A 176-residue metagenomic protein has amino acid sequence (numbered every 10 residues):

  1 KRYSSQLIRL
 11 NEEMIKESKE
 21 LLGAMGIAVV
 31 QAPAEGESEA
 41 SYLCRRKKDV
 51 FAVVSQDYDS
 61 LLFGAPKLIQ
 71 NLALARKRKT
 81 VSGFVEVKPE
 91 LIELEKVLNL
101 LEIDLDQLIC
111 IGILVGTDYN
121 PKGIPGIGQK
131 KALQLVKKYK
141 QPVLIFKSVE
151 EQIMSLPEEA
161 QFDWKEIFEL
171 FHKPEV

Functional and structural regions predicted by a protein language model:
K1-R46, F51, P66-L68, L74: Noncatalytic, basic helical substrate-engagement surface that gates or grips nucleic-acid strands
Q31, F63-G64, L72, V81 (+3 more regions): Intrinsically disordered, low-complexity regions enriched in proline, serine, glycine and charged residues
Y42-L43, S60, I111, L135: Hydrophobic/aromatic ligand-binding patch that stacks against planar heteroaromatic rings of cofactors or nucleotides
R45-K48, P66-L68, A73, K77 (+2 more regions): Hydrophobic/aromatic-lined pockets within catalytic cores
F63-N99: Active-site phosphate/oxyanion-binding loops
F84-V176: Non-catalytic nucleic-acid-binding/docking modules located in mid-to-C-terminal regions of nucleic-acid enzymes
